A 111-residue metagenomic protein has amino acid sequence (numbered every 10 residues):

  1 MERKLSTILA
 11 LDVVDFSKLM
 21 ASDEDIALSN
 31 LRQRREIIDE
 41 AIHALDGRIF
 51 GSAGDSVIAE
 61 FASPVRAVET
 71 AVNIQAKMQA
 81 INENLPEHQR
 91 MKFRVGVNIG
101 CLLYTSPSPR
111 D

Functional and structural regions predicted by a protein language model:
M1-T70, K77: Catalytic NTP-binding/metal-coordinating core of nucleotidyl cyclase/transferase enzymes
T7, Q89-L103: A short glycine-enriched loop-to-beta-strand structural element that forms part of the catalytic core of nucleotide
S17-M20, N82, L103: Short amphipathic alpha-helical interaction patches enriched in hydrophobic/aromatic residues with interspersed Lys/Arg
R35-E36, V95, D111: Hydrophobic alpha-helical segments, especially transmembrane helices and their immediate juxtamembrane helical caps
Q75, E87-R90, S106: Cross-kingdom TIR/SEFIR domain
Q79-E87: Active-site phosphate-binding and catalytic loops of NTP-dependent enzymes
Y104-D111: Conserved small/polar residues in nucleotide/adenosyl-binding loops
